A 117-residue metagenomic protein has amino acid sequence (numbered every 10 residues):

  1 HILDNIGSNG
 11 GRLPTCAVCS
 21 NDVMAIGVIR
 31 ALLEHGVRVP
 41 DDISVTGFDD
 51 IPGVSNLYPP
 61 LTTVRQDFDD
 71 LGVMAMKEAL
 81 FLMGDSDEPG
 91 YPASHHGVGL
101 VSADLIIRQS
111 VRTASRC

Functional and structural regions predicted by a protein language model:
D4-C117: Flexible loop/turn connectors
